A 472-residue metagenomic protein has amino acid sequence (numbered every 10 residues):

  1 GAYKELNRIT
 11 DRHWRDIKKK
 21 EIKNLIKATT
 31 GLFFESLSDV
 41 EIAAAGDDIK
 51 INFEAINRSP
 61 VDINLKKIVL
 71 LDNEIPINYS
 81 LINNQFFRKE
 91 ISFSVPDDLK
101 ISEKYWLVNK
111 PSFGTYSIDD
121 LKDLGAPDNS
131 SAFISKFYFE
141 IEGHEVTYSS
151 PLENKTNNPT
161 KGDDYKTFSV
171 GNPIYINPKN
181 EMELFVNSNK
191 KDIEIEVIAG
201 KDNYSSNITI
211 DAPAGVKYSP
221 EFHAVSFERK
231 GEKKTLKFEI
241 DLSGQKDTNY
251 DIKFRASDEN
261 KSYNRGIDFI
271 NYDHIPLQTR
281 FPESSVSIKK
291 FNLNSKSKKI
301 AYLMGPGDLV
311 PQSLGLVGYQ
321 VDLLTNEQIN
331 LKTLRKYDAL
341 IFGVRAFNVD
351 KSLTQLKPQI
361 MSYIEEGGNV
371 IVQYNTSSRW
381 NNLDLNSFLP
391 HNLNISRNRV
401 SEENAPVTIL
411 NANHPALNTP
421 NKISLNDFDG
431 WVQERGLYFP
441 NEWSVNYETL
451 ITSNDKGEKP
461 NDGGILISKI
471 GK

Functional and structural regions predicted by a protein language model:
G1-A28: The feature marks non-catalytic terminal segments
E21-F33, D164-I174: Proline/serine/threonine-rich low-complexity linkers at boundaries of modular beta-sandwich domains
D39-K289: Long beta-sheet-rich domains in secretory-pathway and surface-associated proteins
A199, M304, Y374, S453: Short beta-strand/turn micro-motifs composed of small residues that flank or help shape donor/cofactor-binding pockets
S262-G343, S396: Aromatic-Pro/Gly-enriched surface loop or interdomain linker that acts as a lid/target-recognition segment
E283-V286, N326-N330, Q355-P358, E458-I465: Alpha-helical scaffolding within the catalytic cores of extracellular/periplasmic polymer-degrading hydrolases
R345-F428: A glycine-rich, often tryptophan-bearing local segment used as a flexible ligand/cofactor-contacting loop or short
S396-K472: Catalytic beta-strand/loop cores that center a nucleophilic Ser/Cys/Thr and support acyl-enzyme chemistry
